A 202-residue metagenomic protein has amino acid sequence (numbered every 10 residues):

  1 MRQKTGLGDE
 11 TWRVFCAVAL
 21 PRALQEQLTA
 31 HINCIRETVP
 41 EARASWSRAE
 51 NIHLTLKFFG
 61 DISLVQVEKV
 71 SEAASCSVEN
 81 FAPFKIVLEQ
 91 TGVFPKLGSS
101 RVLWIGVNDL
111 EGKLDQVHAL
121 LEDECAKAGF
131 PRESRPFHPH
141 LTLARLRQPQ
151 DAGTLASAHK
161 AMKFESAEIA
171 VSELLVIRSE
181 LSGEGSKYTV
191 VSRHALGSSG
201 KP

Functional and structural regions predicted by a protein language model:
M1-P202: Histidine-dependent nucleotide/RNA phosphoesterase domain, centered on the 2H-phosphoesterase fold with its duplicated
